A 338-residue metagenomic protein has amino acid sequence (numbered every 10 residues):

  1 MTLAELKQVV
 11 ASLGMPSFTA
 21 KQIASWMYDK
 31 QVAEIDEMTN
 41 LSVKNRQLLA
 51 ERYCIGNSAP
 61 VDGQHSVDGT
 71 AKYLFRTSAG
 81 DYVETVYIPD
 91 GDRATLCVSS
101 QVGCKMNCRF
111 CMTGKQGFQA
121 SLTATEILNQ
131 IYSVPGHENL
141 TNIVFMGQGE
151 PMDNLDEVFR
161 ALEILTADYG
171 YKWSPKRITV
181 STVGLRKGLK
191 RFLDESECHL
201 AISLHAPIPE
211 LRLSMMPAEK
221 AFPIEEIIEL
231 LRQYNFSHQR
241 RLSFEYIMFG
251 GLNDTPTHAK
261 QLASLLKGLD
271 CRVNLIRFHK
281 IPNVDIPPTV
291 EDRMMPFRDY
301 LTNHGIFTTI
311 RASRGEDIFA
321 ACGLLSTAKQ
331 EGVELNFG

Functional and structural regions predicted by a protein language model:
M1-Y82, R232-R240, M248-G338: Auxiliary Fe-S-binding modules of radical SAM enzymes
H65-S66, S99-S100, S181, S203: Short linear Ser/Thr-Pro motifs
S78, P89-G91, G184: A generic beta-sheet turn/junction motif
V83-Y87: Conserved beta-strand in the GNAT
P89-E126: Canonical Radical SAM [4Fe-4S] cluster-binding loop centered on the CxxxCxxC motif and its immediate flanking residues
T125, N129-H137: Ferredoxin-type iron-sulfur electron-transfer modules in oxidoreductases and energy-metabolism complexes
P135-N142, G147-R311: Conserved AdoMet/S-adenosylmethionine-binding subsite of the radical SAM
